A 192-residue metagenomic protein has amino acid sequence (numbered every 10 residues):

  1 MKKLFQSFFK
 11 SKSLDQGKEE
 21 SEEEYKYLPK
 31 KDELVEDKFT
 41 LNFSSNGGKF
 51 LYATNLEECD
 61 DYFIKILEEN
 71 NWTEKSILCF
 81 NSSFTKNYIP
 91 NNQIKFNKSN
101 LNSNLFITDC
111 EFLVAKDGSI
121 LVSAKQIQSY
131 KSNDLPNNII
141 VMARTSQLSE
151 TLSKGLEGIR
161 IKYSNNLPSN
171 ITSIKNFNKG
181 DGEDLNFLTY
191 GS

Functional and structural regions predicted by a protein language model:
K2-S192: The feature marks the mature, well-folded catalytic cores of soluble enzymes
